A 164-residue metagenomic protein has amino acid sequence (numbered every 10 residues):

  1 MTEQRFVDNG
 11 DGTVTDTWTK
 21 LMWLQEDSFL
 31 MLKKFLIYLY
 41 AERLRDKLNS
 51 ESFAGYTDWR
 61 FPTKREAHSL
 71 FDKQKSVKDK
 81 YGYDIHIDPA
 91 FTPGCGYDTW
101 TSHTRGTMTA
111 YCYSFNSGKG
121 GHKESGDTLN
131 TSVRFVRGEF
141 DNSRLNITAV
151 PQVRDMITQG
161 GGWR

Functional and structural regions predicted by a protein language model:
M1-R60, R65-R164: Glycine-aromatic-enriched surface loops/turns that form tight recognition elements
